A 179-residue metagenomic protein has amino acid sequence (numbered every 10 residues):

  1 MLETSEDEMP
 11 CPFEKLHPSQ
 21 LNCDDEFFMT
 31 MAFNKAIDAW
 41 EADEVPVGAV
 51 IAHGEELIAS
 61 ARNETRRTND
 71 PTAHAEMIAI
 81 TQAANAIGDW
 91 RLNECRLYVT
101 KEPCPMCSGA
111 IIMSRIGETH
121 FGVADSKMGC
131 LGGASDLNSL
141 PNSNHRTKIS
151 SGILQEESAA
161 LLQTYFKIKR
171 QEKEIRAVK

Functional and structural regions predicted by a protein language model:
M1-A39, P103-K179: Zinc-dependent deaminase
D24, V45-V47: Short loop/turn microsegments at loop-to-beta-strand junctions
A32, A36-A39, A49, A59 (+2 more regions): Small-residue (primarily alanine) positions within well-ordered alpha-helices, especially packing/interaction faces
V47-E55: Short beta-strand scaffold segments in enzyme catalytic cores
I58-T65, K148: Short beta->alpha transition motifs characteristic of CBS
T65, V99, V123: Residues that line or immediately flank small-molecule/substrate-binding pockets and catalytic motifs
R67-M77: A short, polar/charged loop-to-alpha-helix boundary motif
D89-E102: Immediate flanking context of iron-sulfur cluster ligation sites
